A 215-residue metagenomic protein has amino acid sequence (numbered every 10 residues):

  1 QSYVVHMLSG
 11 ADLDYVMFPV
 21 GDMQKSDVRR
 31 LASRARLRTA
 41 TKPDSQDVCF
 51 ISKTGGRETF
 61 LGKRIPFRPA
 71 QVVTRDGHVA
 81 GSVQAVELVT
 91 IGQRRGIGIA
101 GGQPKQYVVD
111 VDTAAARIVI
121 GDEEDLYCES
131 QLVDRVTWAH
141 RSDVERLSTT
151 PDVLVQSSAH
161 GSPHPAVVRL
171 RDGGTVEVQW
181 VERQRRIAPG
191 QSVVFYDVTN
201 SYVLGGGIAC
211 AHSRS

Functional and structural regions predicted by a protein language model:
Q1-V203, G207-S215: Nucleotide-activated chemistry modules centered on ATP-dependent adenylation/adenylyltransferase
